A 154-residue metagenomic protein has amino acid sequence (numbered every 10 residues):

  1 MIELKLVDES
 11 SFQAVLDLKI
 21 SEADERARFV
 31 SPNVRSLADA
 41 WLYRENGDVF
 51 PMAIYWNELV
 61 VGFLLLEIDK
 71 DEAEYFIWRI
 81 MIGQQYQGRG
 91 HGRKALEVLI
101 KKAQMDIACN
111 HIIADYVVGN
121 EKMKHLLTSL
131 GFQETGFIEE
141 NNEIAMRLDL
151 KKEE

Functional and structural regions predicted by a protein language model:
M1-I2: Extreme N-terminal starter segment of soluble prokaryotic enzymes
L6-W78, G83-Q85, K102, G136-N141 (+1 more regions): Acetyl-CoA-dependent GNAT
I82, G88-K102, H125, S129: Conserved acetyl-CoA-binding loop-helix of GNAT-fold acetyltransferases
M105-D115: Conserved GNAT acetyl-CoA-binding A-motif
N110, G119, F137-E154: C-terminal "cap" of GNAT-fold acetyltransferases
A114-K124: Conserved beta-strand-loop-alpha-helix junction that forms the acyl-donor binding cleft
T128-I138: Conserved acetyl-CoA-binding loop of GNAT-fold acetyltransferases
